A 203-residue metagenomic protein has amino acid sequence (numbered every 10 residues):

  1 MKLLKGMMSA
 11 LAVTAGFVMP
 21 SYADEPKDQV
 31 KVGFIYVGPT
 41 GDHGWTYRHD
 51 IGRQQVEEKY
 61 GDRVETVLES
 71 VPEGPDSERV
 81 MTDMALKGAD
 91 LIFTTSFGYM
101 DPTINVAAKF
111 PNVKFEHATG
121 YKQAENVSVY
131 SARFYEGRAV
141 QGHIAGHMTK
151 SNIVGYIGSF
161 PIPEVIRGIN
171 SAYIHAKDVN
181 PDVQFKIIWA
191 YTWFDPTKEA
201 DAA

Functional and structural regions predicted by a protein language model:
M1-V30: Short, low-complexity disordered leader/linker segments with a strong preference for bacterial N-terminal type II
K31-G52, V56-Y60, V67-S77, F97 (+1 more regions): Extracytoplasmic "Venus flytrap"
G38-H43, A89, N126-A132, G155-P163 (+2 more regions): Second-shell loop/turn segments in exported
R53, V140-I187: An alpha-beta-alpha
V64-A85, Y191-A203: Structural motif
A89-S96, E116-A118: Periplasmic-binding protein-like
T95-K109, E199-A203: Hydrophobic alpha-helical
A108-A132: Flexible loop/hinge segments that line or gate small-molecule binding clefts
